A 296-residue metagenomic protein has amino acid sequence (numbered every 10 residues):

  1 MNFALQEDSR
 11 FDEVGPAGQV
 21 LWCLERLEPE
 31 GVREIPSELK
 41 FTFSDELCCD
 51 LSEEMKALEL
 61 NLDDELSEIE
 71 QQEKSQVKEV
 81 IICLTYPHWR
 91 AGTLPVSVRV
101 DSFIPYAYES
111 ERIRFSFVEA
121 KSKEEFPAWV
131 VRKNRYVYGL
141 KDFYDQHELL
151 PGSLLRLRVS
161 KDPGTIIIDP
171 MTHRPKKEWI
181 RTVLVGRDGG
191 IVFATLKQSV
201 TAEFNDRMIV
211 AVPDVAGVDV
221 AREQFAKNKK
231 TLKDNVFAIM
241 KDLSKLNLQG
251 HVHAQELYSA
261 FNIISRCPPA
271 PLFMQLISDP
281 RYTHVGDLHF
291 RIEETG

Functional and structural regions predicted by a protein language model:
M1-G296: Acidic, low-complexity intrinsically disordered regions
